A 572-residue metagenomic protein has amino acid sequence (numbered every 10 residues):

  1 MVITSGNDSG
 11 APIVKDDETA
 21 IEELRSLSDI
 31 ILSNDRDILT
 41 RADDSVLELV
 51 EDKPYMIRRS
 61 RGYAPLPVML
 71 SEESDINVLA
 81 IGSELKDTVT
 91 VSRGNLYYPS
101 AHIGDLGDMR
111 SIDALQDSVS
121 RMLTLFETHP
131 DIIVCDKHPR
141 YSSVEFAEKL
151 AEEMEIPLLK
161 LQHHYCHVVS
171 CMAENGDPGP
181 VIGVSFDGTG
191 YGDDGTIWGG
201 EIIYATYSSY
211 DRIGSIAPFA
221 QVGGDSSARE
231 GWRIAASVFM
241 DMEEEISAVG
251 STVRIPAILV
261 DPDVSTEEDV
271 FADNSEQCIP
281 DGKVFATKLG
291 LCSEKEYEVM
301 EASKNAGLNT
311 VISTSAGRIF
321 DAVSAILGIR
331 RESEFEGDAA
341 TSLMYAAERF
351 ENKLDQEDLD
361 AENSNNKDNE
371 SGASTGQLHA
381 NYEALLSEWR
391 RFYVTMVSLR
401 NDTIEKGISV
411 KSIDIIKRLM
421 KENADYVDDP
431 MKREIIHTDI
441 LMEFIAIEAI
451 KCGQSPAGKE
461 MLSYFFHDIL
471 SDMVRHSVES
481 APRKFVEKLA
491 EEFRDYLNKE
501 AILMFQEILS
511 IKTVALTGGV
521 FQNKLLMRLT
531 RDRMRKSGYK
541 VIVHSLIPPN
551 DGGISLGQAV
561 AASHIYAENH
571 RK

Functional and structural regions predicted by a protein language model:
M1-V134, H138-L150, T196: Active-site-adjacent structural elements in enzyme catalytic cores
V2, G6-D8, P12, D187-I197 (+3 more regions): Conserved phosphate/anionic-ligand binding catalytic regions in large, soluble enzymes, centered on
V78-A80, V134, V181-S185, S313 (+1 more regions): Short glycine-aspartate micro-motif
S83-M122, S237, E245-P262, E267 (+2 more regions): A contiguous, well-structured pocket-lining segment that forms one wall/lid of small-molecule binding clefts in soluble
D136, E155-H167, K512-T517, Q522-K524 (+1 more regions): Conserved phosphate-binding/catalytic loops in two-lobed NTP-binding clefts
H164-F186, G190-G192, G231-M240, D468 (+1 more regions): Glycine-rich phosphate-binding/hydrolytic loop that grips phosphoryl groups
Y191-G192, I197-I216, L289-V299, R531: Flexible glycine/proline-rich, aromatic-decorated loop/lid segments
D211-D225, K304-L308, Y539-S545: Short beta-alpha connecting loops at secondary-structure transitions that line or flank enzyme active sites
